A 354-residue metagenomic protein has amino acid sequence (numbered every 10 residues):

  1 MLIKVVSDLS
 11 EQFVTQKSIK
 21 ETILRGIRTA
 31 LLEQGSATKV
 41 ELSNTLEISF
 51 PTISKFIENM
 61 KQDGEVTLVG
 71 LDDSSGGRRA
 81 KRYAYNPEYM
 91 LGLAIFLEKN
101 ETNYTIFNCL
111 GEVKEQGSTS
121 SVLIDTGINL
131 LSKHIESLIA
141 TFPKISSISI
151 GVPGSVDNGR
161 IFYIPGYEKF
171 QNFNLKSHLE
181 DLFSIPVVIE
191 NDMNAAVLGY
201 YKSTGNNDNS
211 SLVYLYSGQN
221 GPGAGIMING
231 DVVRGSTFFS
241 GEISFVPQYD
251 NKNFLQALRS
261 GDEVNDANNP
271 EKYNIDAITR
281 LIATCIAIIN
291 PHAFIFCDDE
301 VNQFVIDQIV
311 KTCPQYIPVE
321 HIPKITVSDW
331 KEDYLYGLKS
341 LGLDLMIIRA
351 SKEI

Functional and structural regions predicted by a protein language model:
M1-V69, S75-R78, R82-S118, L123-S137 (+2 more regions): ATP-binding/phosphotransfer module of carbohydrate and carboxylate kinases, centering on a glycine-rich
G92-F96, S147-S149, L212-Y216, G223: Short glycine-aspartate micro-motif
L97, G151-G154, Y216-G218, C297-E300: Structural motif
C109-L110, D157, I228-N229: Short, ordered coil/turn segments that flank beta-strands lining enzyme active or ligand-binding pockets
V113, I161, V232-V233: Hydrophobic "anchor" residues
Q116-S118, I164, G235: Residue-level detector of high-confidence beta-strand sites
S120, D125-E136, A140-S203, D208-N209 (+2 more regions): Glycine-rich phosphate-binding loop and adjoining helix at the ATP-binding site of ATP-dependent phosphoryl-transfer
V188-T284: Glycine/GP-enriched mid-protein hinge/lid loop-to-helix segment characteristic of carbohydrate kinases
